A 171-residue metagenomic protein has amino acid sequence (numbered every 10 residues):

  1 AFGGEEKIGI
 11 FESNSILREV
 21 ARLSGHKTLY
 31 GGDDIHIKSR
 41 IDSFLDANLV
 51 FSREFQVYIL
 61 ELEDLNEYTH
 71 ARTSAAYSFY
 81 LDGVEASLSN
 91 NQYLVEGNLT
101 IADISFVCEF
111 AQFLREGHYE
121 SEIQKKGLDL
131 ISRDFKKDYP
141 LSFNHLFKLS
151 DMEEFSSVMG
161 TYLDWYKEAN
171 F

Functional and structural regions predicted by a protein language model:
A1, K27-G32, E54, L94-E96 (+2 more regions): Short, hydrophobic secondary-structure boundary micro-motifs
A1-A75, F79-G83: GST-like domain detector, emphasizing the conserved glutathione-binding G-site in the N-terminal thioredoxin-like
G25, L49-R53, S89-Y93, H118 (+1 more regions): Generic structural signal for secondary-structure transition and capping sites
I41, L94-D138, L149, Y166: GST superfamily/GST-like fold recognition
S74, V84-V95: Cytochrome P450 catalytic-domain "roof"
E154-F171: C-terminal helix/juxtamembrane-tail motif
